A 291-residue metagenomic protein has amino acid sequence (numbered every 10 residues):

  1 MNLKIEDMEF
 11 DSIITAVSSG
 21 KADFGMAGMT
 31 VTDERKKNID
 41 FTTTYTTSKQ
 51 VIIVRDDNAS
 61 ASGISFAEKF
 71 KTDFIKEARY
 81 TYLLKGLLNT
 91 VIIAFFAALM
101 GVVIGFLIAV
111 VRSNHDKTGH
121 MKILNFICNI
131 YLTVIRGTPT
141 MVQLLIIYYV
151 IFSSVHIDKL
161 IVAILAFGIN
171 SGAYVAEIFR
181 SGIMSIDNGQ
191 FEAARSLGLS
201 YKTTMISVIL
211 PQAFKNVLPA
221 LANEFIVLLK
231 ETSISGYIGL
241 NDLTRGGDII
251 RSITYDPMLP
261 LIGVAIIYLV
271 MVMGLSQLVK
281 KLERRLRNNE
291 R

Functional and structural regions predicted by a protein language model:
N2-S60: Acidic, polar ligand-binding/catalytic clefts
S19, A61-R291: Transmembrane alpha-helices and adjacent helix-loop boundaries
